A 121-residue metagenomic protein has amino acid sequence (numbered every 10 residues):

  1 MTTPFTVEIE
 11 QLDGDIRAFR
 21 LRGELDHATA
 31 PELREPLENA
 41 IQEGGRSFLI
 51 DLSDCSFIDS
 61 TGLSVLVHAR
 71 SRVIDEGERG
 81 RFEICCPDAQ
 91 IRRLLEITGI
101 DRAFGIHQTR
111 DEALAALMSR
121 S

Functional and structural regions predicted by a protein language model:
M1-T2, H68: Short gly/ser/thr-rich secondary-structure transition/capping motifs
T3-E35, D54: STAS-typified acidic loop motif
H27-F104: Amphipathic alpha-helical interaction surfaces in cytosolic regulatory modules
G105-T109: Short acidic-hydrophobic, aromatic-tinged amphipathic segments that line or gate anion-handling sites
L117-S121: A short, charged, amphipathic alpha-helix used as a generic interaction element across diverse proteins
